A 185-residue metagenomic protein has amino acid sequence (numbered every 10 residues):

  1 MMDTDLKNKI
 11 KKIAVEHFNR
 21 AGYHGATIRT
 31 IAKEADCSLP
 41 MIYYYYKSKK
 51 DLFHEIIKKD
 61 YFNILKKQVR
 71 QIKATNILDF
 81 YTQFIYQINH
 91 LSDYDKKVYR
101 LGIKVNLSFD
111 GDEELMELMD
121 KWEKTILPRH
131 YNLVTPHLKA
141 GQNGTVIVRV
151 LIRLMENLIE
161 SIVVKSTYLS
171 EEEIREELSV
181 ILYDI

Functional and structural regions predicted by a protein language model:
M1-D5: N-terminal intrinsically disordered/low-complexity leader segments
K9, I13, H17-D51, E55: Helix-turn-helix
I13-R20, K67, Q71, V105 (+1 more regions): Solvent-exposed, amphipathic alpha-helical segments
I28, K58-I64: Short, basic, alpha-helical segments at the C-terminal edge of helix-turn-helix-like DNA-binding modules
E55, V69-Y94, I147-L151: Hydrophobic alpha-helical connector segments
L65-R70, G111-K139, T145-R149: Amphipathic alpha-helical packing segments from all-alpha helical-bundle domains
Y86, H90, L127-P136, A140 (+3 more regions): C-terminal peripheral helix-coil segments that are non-catalytic and often amphipathic
N89-Y131, V163-V164: Short secondary-structure transition hinges
